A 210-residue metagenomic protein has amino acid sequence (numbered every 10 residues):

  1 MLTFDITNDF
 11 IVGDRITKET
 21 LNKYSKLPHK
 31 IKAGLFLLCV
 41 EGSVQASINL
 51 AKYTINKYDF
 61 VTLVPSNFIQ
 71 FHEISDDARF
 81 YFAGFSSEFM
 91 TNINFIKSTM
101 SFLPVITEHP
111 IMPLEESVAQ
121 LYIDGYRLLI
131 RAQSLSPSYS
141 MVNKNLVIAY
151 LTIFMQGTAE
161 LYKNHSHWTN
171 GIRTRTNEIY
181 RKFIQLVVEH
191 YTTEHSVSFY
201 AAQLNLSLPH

Functional and structural regions predicted by a protein language model:
M1-N56: Generic protein-terminus/edge-of-domain signal
L2-I6, I74-P137: A hydrophobic/aromatic-rich effector-binding and dimerization subdomain of bacterial HTH-type transcriptional regulators
L35, L121-R131, Y150, F154-G157: Amphipathic, well-ordered alpha-helical segments in soluble domains
C39-E41, V64, I74: A short, compositionally biased micro-patch
Q45-S47, I69-I74: Short beta-strand His + acidic residue motifs that chelate non-heme Fe in jelly-roll/DSBH and cupin folds
I55-F68, G84: Conserved metal-binding segment of the jelly-roll/cupin
P137-L146, Q156-Q185, E189-F199, Q203-L204: Short, Lys/Arg-enriched, Trp-marked, Pro/Gly-tolerant hinge/linker segments that flank
P209: Key DNA-contact positions within bacterial/archaeal DNA-binding proteins
